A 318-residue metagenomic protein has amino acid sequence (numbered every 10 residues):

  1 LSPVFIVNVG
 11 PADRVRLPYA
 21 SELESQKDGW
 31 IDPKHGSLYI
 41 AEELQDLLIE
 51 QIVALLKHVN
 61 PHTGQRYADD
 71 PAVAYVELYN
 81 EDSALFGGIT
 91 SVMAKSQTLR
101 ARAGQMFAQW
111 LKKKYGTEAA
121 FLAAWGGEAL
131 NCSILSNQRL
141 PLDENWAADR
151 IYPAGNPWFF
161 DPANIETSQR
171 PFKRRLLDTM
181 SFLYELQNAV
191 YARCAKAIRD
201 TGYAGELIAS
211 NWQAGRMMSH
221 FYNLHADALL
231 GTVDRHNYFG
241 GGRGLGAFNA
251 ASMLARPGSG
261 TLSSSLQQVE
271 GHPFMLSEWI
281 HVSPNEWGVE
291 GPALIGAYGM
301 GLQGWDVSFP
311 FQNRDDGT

Functional and structural regions predicted by a protein language model:
L1-K196, D200-L230: Active-site mouth of glycoside hydrolases
K57, Q187-L207, G215, S219-G240 (+1 more regions): Catalytic-core region of carbohydrate-active enzymes that cleave or remodel glycosidic bonds
L85, G241-G242: Short glycine-rich, flexible loops that bind phosphorylated cofactors or substrates
